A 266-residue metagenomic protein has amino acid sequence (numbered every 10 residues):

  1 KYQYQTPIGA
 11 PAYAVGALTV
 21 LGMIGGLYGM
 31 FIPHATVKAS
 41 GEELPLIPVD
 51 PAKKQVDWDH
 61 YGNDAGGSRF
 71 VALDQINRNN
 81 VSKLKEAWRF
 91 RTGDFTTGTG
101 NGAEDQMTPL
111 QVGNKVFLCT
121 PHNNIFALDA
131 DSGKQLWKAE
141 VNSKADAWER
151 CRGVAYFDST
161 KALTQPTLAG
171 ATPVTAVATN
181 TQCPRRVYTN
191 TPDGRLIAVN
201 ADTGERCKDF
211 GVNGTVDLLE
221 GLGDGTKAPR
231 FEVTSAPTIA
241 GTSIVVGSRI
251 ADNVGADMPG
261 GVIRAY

Functional and structural regions predicted by a protein language model:
K1-Q3: Membrane-embedded alpha-helical segments of integral membrane proteins
Q5-P33: Internal/C-terminal transmembrane anchor helices
A39-G100, K134-S143, Q165-P166, G170-T175 (+1 more regions): Aromatic (tryptophan-biased) beta-strands that constitute blades/sheets of beta-rich domains
W58-G62, N101-N124, W148-R195, P229-A256 (+1 more regions): Repeat-blade elements of multi-bladed beta-propeller folds
V81, Q111, D129-A130, T191 (+4 more regions): Short, acidic, Ser/Thr-enriched surface-loop or helix-capping motifs
P121-N123, A130, E140-V141, P192-D193 (+4 more regions): An acidic- and aromatic-residue-enriched active-site/binding cleft used to recognize and process polar
A127-L128, Q135: Aromatic-anchored glycine-rich loop motif in surface-exposed flexible loops
D193, V199-G204, P259-Y266: Beta-propeller blade signature
